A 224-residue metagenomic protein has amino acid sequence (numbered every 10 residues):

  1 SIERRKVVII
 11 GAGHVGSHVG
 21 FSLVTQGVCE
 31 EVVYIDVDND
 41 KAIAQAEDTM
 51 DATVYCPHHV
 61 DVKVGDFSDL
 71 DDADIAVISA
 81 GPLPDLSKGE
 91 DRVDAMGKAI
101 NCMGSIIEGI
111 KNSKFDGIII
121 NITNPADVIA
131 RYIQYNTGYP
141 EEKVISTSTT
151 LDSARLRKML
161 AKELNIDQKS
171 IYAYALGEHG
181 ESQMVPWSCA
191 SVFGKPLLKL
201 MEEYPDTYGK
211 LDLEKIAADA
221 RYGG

Functional and structural regions predicted by a protein language model:
A12-G13: Glycine-rich Rossmann-fold phosphate-binding loop(s) that bind the pyrophosphate of adenine dinucleotide cofactors
G16-S17: N-terminal Rossmann-fold NAD(P) dinucleotide-binding loop
T25-E31, G138-P140: Conserved S-adenosyl-L-methionine
V37-A73, L83-D85: Conserved N-terminal Rossmann-fold NAD(P) cofactor-binding segment
A76-I78, N121: Redox-cofactor binding/interface segments in oxidoreductases and associated redox assembly factors
D91-K158: Rossmann-like NAD(P)(H) cofactor-binding subdomain of soluble oxidoreductases
T137-K143, D152-G224: C-terminal substrate-binding/catalytic lobe of Rossmann-fold NAD(P)-dependent dehydrogenases
